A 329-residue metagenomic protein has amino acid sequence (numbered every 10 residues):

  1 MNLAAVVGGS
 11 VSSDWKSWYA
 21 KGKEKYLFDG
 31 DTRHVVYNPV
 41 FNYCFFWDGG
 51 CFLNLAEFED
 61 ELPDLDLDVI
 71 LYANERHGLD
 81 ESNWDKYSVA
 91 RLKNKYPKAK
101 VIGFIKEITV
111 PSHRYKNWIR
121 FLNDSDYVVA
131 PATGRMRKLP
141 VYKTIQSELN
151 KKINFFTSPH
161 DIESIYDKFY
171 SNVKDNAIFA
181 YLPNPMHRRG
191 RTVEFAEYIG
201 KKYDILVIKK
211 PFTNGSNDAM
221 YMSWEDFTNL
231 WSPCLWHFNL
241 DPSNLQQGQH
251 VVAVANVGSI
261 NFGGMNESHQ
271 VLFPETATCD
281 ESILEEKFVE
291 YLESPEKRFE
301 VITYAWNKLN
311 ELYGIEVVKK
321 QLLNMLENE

Functional and structural regions predicted by a protein language model:
N2-G8, K25, V35-T144: Extended catalytic core of nucleotide-activated donor transferases of GT-like folds
S17, E24-L27, H160-W224: Conserved catalytic-core segment of nucleotide-activated headgroup transferases in glycan assembly
D31-V35, L292-E327: A charged, aromatic-enriched C-terminal amphipathic alpha-helix characteristic of glycosyltransferases across folds
E107-I108, G134-R135, E148-K168, T213-N214: Short beta-strand->alpha-helix junction loop in the catalytic core of nucleotide-activated group-transfer enzymes
T228, Q249-V257: Short alpha-helical segment that forms part of, or immediately flanks, the ligand-binding pocket in carbohydrate-active
N229-Q246: Acidic donor-binding loop of glycosyltransferase active sites
N256-G264: Short hydrophobic beta-strand element within catalytic cores of glycosyltransferases and related nucleotide-activated
E275-F299: C-terminal "capping" alpha-helix adjacent to the active site of nucleotide-linked donor transferases in cell-envelope
